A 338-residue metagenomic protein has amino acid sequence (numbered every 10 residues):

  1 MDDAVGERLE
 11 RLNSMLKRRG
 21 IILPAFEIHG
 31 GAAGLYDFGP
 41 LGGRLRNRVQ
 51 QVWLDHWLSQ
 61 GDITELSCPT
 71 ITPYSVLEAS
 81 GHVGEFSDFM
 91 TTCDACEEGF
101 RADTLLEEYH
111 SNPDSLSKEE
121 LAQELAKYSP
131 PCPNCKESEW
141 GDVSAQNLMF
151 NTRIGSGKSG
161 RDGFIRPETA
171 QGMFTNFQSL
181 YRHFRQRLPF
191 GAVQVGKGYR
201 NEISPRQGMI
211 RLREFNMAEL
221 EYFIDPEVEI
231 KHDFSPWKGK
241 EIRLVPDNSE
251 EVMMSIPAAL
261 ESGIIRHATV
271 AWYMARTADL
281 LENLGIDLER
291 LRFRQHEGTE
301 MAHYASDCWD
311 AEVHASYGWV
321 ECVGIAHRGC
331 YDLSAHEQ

Functional and structural regions predicted by a protein language model:
D2-Q338: TRNA-recognition modules of translation machinery and tRNA-sensing kinases, especially anticodon-binding
